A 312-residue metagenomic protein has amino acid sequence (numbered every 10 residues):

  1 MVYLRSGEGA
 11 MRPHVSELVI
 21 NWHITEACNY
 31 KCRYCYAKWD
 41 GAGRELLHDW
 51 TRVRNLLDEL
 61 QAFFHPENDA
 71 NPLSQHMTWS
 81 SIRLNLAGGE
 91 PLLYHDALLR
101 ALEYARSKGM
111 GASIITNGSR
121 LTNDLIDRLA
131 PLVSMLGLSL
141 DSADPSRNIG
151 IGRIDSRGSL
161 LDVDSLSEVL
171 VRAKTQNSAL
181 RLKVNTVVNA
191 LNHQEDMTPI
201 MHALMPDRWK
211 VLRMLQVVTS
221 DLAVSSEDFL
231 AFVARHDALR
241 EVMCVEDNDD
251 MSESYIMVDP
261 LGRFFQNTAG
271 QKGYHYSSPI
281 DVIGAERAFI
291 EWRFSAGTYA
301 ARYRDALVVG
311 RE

Functional and structural regions predicted by a protein language model:
Y3-G88, L92-S113, N123-D127: Conserved alpha-helical substructure of the radical SAM core
I20, L84-L86, A112-I114, L136-L138 (+2 more regions): Hydrophobic faces of well-ordered beta-strands that scaffold small-molecule active sites in alpha/beta enzyme cores
G41, E90, R120, S142 (+1 more regions): Flexible, active-site-proximal loop/turn residues at the rims of small-molecule/cofactor binding pockets and catalytic
R44, H48, P145-F265, A269 (+2 more regions): Radical SAM enzyme [4Fe-4S]-AdoMet core and its adjacent flexible, acidic and glycine-rich loops/tails across
N55, E59, D96-S107, D124 (+5 more regions): Alpha-helical scaffolding segments of alpha/beta enzyme cores, especially the outer helices of TIM-barrel or partial
S80-I82, K108-M110, L132-S134, S178-L180 (+1 more regions): Short, well-ordered coil/turn segments that N-cap beta-strands
P91-L92, T116-L121, V188-N192: Short beta->alpha connector loops
L125-A143, I200-V211: Structural recognition of alpha->loop->beta junctions
